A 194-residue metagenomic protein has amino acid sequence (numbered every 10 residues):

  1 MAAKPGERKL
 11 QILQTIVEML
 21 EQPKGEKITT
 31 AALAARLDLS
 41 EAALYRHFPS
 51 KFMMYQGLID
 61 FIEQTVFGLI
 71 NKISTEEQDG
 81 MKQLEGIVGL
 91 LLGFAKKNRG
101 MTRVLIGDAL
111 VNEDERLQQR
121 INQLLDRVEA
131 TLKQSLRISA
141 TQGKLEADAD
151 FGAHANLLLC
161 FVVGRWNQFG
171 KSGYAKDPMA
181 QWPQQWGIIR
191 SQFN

Functional and structural regions predicted by a protein language model:
M1-R36, M53: Basic, helix-initiating cap at the start of DNA-binding domains
L20, Y55-I62: Alpha-helical DNA-contacting segments of helix-turn-helix folds
D38-F48, M54: Short hydrophobic/aromatic patch on the recognition helix
G57, N71-K97, F151-L158: Hydrophobic alpha-helical connector segments
Q64-F67, N71, E115-Q142, G152-N156 (+2 more regions): Amphipathic alpha-helical packing segments from all-alpha helical-bundle domains
G93-K97, Q134, I138, A155-K176 (+1 more regions): Amphipathic C-terminal alpha-helical segment
K96-R116: Amphipathic alpha-helical segments used for helix-helix packing
